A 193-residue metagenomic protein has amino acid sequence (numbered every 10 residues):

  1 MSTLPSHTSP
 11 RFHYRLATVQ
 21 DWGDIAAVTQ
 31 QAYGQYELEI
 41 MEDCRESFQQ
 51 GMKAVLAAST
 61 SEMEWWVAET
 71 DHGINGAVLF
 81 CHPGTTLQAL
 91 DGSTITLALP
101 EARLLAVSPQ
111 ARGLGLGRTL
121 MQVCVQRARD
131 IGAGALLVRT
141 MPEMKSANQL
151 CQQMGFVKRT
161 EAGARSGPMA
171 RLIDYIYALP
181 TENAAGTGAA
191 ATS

Functional and structural regions predicted by a protein language model:
M1-G23, A27, Y175, T181-S193: Conserved N-terminal entry element of GNAT/NAT acetyltransferase domains
Q30-V55: Conserved GNAT-fold acetyl-CoA-binding loop/helix
Q31, L97-A98, L137, M141-N148 (+2 more regions): C-terminal "cap" of GNAT-fold acetyltransferases
M63-V67, A77, L104, L137 (+1 more regions): Short hydrophobic/aromatic beta-strand element in the GNAT-like acyltransferase core that lines or flanks the acyl-donor
V67, G73-G84, Q88-A89, E101 (+1 more regions): Conserved beta-strand in the GNAT
I95-L97, R103-R112: A short, internal acetyl-CoA/4′-phosphopantetheine-binding micro-motif in the GNAT/acyltransferase core
V107, G113-Q126, Q149-Q153: Conserved acetyl-CoA-binding loop-helix of GNAT-fold acetyltransferases
M121, A128-T140: Conserved GNAT acetyl-CoA-binding A-motif
